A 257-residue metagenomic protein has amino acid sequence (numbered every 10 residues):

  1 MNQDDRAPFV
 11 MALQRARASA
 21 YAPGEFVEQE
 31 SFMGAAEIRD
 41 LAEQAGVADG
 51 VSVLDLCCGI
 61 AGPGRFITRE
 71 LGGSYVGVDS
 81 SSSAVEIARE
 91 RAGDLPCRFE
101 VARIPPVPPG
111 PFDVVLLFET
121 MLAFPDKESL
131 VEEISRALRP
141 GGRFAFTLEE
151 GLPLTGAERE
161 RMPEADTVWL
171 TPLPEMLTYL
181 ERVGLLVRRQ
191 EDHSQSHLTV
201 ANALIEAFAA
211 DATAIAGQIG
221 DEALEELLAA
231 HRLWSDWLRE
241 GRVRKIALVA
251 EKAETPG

Functional and structural regions predicted by a protein language model:
M1-A22: N-terminal, positively charged/glycine-rich alpha-helical extensions of SAM-dependent methyltransferases
S31-D49: Conserved alpha-helix/loop element of class I SAM-dependent methyltransferases that forms part of the SAM/SAH-binding
L54-L56, I60-P105: Class I SAM-dependent methyltransferase SAM/SAH-binding core
P105-V115: A short acidic, Gly/Pro-enriched loop at the edge of an enzyme's catalytic core that lines a small-molecule cofactor
V114-D126: A short SAM/SAH-binding and catalytic strip from SAM-dependent methyltransferases
E128-R143: A short glycine-rich, Lys/Arg-flanked "PGG" loop and its adjoining helix->strand segment in the class I
F146-V168: Short, glycine-/aromatic-enriched active-site segment of Class I SAM-dependent methyltransferases
E191-G257: Conserved Class I S-adenosyl-L-methionine
